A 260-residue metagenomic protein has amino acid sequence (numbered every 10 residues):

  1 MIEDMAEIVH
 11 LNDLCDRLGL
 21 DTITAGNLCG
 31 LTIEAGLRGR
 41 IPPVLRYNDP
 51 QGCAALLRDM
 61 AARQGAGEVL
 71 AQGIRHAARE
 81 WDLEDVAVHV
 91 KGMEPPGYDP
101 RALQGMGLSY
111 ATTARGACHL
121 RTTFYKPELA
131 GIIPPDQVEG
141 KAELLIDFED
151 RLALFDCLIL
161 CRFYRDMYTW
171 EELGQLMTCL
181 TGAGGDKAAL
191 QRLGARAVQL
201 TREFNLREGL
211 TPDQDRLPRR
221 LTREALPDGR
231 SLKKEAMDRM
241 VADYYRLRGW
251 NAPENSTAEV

Functional and structural regions predicted by a protein language model:
M1-V260: Extended C-terminal regions of large enzymes
